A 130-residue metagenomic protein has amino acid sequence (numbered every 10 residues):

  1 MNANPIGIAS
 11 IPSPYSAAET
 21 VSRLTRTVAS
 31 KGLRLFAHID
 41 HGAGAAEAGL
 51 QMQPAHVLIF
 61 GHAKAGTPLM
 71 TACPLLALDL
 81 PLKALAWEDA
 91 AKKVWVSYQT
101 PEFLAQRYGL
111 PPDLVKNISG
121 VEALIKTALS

Functional and structural regions predicted by a protein language model:
M1-K31: Terminal, regulation- and interaction-focused segments at domain boundaries
S10-I11, L58-G61, A86: Short beta-strand element of the conserved SAM-dependent methyltransferase core
F36-L82: Compact, glycine-rich, soluble single-domain proteins
K83-P111: Beta-strand/loop substructures that line and gate deep hydrophobic ligand-binding cavities in soluble
Q106-S130: Well-ordered alpha/beta subsegment
